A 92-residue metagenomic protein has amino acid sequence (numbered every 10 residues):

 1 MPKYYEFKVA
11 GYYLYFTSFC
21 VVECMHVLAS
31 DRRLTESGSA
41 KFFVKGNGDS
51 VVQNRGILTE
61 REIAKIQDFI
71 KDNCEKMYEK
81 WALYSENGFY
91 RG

Functional and structural regions predicted by a protein language model:
M1-M25: Short, charged/polar N-terminal "headpieces" of proteins
Y4-F7, S18, L34, R61 (+1 more regions): Alpha-helical protein-protein interaction elements
Y5, L14, A40-K41, Q67 (+1 more regions): Short non-domain terminal segments
T17-R61: A short, structured beta-strand/loop element
N54-G92: Acidic, low-complexity intrinsically disordered segments
